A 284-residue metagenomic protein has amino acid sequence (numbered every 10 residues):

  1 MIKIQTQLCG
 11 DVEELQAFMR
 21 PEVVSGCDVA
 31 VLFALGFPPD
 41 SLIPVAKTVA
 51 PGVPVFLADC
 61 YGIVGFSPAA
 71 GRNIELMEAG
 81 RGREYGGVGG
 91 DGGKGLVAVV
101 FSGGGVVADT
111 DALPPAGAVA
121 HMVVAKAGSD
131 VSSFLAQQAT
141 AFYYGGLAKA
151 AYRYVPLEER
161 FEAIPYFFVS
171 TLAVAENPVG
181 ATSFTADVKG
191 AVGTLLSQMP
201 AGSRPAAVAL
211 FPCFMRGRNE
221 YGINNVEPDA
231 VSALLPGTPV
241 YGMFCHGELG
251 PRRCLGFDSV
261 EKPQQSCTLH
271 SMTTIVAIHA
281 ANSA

Functional and structural regions predicted by a protein language model:
M1-A284: Hydrophobic alpha/beta core scaffold segments
